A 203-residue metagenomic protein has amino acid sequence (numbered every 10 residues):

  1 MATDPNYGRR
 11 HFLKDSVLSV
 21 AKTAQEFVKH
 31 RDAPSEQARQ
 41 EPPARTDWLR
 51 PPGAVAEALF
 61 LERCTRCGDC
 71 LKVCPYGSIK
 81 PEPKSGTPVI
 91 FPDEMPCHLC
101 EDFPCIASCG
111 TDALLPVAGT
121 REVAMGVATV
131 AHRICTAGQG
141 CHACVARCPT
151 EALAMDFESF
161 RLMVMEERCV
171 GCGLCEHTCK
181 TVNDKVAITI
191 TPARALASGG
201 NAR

Functional and structural regions predicted by a protein language model:
M1-R203: Non-ligating segments of multi-cofactor redox enzymes
